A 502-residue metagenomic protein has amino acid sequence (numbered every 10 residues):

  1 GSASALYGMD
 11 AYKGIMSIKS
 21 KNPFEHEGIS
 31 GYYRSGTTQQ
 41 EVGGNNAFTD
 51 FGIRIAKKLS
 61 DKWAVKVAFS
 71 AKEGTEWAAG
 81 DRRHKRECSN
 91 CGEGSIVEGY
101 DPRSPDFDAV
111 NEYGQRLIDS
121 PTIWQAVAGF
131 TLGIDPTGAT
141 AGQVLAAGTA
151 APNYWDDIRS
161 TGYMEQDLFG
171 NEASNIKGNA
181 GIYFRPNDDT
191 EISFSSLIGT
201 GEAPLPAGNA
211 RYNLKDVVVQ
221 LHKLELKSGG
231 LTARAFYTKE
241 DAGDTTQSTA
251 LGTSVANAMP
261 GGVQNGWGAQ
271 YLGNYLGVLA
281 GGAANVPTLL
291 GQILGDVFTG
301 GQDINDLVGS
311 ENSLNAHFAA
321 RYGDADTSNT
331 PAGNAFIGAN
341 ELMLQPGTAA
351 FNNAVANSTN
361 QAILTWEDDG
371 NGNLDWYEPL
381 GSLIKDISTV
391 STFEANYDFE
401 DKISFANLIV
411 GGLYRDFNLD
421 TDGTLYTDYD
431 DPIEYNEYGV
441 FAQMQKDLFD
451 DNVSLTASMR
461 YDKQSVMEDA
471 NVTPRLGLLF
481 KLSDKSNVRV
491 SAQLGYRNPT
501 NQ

Functional and structural regions predicted by a protein language model:
A5-N90, S174-G178: Outer-membrane beta-barrel translocator/receptor signature
D10-Y12, N45-F51, S174-I176, D216-H222 (+4 more regions): Residues that define the transmembrane beta-barrel architecture of outer-membrane proteins
I29-G31, V65-V67, I192-F194, H222-L224 (+5 more regions): Transmembrane beta-strands of outer-membrane beta-barrel proteins
S35-Q39, A71-T75, I198-E202, S228-G230 (+4 more regions): Transmembrane beta-strands of outer-membrane beta-barrel pores
S60, K72, N187-D189, G199 (+4 more regions): Outer-membrane beta-barrel channels and translocator barrels
N175-Q220, N407-D422, D431-L479: Surface-exposed extracellular loop regions of Gram-negative outer-membrane beta-barrel proteins
Y237-K239, N312-S454: Outer-membrane beta-barrel transmembrane domain signature of Gram-negative proteins, especially the mid-to-C-terminal
T238, G243-S248, V255, D431 (+2 more regions): Surface-exposed extracellular loop regions of Gram-negative outer-membrane beta-barrel proteins, predominantly
